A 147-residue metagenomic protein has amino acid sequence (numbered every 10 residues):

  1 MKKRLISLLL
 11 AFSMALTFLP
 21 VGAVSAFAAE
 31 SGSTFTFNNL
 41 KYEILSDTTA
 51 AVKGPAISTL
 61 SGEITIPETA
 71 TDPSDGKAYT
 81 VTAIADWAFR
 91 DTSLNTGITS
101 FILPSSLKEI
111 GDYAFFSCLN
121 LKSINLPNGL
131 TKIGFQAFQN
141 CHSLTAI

Functional and structural regions predicted by a protein language model:
M1-A11: Positively charged n-region of N-terminal signal peptides that target proteins for export
L10-F18: Hydrophobic core
M14, F35, I64-I66: Generic detection of short hydrophobic beta-strand segments and adjacent strand-loop junctions
F18-G32: Sec-dependent signal peptide cleavage junction
A29-A56: Short beta-strand/loop segment at the start of cytosolic alpha/beta domains
D47-T48, T59-A83, S93-E109, C118-K132 (+1 more regions): Structural signature of tandem-repeat unit edges
